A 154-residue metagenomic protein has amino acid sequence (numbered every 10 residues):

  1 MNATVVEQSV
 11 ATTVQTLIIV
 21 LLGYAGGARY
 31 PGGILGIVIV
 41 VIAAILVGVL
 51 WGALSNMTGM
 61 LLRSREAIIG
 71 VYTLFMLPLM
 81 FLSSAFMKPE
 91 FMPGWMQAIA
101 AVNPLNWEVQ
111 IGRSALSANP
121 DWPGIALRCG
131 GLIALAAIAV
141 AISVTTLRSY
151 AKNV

Functional and structural regions predicted by a protein language model:
M1-Y72, W122-V144: Alpha-helical transmembrane segments and their short interhelical loops
T16-L17, L77, W107-Q110: Generic alpha-helical secondary structure signal
L22, G26, T58, L62 (+5 more regions): Hydrophobic alpha-helical interface/terminus motif in multipass membrane transporters
I45, V71-L82, I99-L105: Hydrophobic transmembrane alpha-helices
S84-A137: Membrane-interfacial helix-loop-helix junctions in multi-pass membrane proteins
L147-V154: Short cytosolic juxtamembrane segments of multi-pass membrane proteins
